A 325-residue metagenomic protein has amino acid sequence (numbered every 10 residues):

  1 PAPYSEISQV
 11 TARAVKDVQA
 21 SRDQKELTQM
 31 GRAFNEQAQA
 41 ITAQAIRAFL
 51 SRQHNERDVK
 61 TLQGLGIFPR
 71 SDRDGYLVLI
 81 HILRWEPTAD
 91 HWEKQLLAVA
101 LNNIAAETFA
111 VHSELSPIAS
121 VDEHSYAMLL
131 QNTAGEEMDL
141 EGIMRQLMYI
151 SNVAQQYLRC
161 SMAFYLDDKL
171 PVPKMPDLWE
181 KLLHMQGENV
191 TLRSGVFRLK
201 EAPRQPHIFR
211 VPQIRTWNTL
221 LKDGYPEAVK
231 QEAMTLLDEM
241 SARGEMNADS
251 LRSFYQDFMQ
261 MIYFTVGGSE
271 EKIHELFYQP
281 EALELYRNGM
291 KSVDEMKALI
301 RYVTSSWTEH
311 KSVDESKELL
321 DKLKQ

Functional and structural regions predicted by a protein language model:
P3-G142, K169-M175, W179-G187, S194-T219 (+1 more regions): Interdomain helical linkers/hinges and coiled-coil/dimerization scaffolds that transmit conformational signals
A12, N102-A106, L147-Q155, L183 (+3 more regions): Generic solvent-exposed, charged/amphipathic alpha-helical segments that serve as macromolecular interface scaffolds
V15-V18, R22, F109-H112, A154 (+7 more regions): Conserved NTP-handling cores and scaffolds of large molecular machines
E107-T108, V153, T235, E239: A generic secondary-structure signal
S113-S116, S120-Y126, D139, Q155 (+3 more regions): Cytosolic nucleotide-binding catalytic cores of signal-transduction proteins
A134-L158: GGDEF/GGEEF active-site signature
M162-D168: A short glycine-rich, hydrophobically flanked beta-strand micro-motif that places a catalytic Asp/Glu for divalent metal
A202-K324: Alpha-helical bundle regulatory/interaction domains
